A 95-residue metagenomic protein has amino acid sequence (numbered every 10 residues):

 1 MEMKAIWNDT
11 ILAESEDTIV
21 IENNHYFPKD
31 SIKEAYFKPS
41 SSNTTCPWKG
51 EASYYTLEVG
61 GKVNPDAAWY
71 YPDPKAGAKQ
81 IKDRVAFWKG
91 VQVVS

Functional and structural regions predicted by a protein language model:
M1-S95: Terminal leader/tail segments of proteins
